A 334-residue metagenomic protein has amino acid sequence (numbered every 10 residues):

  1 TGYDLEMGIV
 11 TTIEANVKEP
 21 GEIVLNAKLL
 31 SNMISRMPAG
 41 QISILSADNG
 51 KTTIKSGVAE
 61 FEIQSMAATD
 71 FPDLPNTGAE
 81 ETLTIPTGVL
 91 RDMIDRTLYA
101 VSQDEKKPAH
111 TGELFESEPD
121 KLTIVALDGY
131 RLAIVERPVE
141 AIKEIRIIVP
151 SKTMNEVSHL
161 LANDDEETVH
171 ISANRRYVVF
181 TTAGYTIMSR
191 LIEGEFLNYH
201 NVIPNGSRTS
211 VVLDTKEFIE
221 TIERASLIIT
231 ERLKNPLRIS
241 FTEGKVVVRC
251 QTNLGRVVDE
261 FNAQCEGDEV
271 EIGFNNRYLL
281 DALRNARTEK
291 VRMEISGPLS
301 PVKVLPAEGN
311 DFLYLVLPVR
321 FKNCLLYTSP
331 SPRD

Functional and structural regions predicted by a protein language model:
T1-S329: Structural preference for solvent-exposed beta-strand-turn elements and adjacent flexible terminal/loop segments within
P330-D334: A short, hydrophobic C-terminal helix/tail in secreted or cell-surface proteins
